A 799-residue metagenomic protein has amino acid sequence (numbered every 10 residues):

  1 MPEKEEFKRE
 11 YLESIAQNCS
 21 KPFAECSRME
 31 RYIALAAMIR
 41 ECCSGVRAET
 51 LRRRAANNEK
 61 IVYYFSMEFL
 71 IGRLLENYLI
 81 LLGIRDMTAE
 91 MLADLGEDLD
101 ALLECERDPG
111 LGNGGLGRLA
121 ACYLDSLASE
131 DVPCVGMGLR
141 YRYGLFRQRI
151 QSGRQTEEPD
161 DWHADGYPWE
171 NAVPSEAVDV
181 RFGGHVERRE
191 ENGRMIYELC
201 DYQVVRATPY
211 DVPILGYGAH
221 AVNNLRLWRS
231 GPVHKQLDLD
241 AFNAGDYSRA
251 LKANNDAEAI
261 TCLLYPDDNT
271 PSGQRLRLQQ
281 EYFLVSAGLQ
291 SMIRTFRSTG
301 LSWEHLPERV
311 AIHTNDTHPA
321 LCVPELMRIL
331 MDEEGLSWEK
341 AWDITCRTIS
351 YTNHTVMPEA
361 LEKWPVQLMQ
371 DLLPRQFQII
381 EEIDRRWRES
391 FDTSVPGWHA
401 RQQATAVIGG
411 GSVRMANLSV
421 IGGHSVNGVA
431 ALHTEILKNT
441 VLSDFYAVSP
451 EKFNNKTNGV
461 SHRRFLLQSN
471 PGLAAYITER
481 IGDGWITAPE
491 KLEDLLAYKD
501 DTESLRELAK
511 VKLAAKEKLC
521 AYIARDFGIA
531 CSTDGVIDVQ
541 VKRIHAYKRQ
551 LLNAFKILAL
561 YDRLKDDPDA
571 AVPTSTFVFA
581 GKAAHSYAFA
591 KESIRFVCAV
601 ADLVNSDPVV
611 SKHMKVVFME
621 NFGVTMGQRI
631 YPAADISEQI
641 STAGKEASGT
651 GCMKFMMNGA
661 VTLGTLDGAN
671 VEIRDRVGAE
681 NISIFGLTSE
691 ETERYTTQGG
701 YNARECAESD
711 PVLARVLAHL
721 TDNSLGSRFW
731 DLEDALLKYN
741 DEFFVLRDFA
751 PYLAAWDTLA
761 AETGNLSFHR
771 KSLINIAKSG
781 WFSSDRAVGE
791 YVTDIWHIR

Functional and structural regions predicted by a protein language model:
M1-R799: A conserved ligand/cofactor-binding region detector
